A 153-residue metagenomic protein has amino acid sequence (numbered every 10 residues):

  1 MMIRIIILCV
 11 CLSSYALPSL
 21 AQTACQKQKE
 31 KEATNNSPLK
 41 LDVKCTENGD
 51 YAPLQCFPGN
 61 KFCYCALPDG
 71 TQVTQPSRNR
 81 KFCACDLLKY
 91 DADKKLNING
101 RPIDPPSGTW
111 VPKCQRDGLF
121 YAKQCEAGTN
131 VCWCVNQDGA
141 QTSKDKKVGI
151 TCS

Functional and structural regions predicted by a protein language model:
M2-I3, C9-K27: N-terminal signal peptide
S19-Y51, C85-C114: Secreted, propeptide-processed cysteine-rich mini-domains
E32-N35, C63, Q72-Q75, D91-K95 (+2 more regions): Extracellular/mature segments of secreted proteins
L39-K40, L54, T71-F82, T109 (+2 more regions): Short, tandemly repeated low-complexity microdomains enriched for cysteine and small residues
V43, P53-G70, P112, K123-G139: Disulfide-stabilized extracellular beta-strand modules
N48-D50, T71-Q72, D117-L119, A140: Residue-level signal for well-ordered, solvent-exposed loop/turn and beta-edge residues enriched in charged/polar side
R116, Q137, K144-K147: Intrinsically disordered, low-complexity, Lys/Arg-biased terminal tails
